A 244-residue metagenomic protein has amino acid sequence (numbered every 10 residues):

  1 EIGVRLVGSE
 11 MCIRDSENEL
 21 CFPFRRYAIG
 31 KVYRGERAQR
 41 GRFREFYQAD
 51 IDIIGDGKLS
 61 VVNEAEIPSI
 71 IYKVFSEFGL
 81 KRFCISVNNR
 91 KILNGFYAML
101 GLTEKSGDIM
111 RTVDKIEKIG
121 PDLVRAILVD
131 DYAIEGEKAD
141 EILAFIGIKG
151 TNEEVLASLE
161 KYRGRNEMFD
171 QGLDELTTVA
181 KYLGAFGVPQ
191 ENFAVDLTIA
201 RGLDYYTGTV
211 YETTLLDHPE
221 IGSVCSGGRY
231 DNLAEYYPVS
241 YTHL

Functional and structural regions predicted by a protein language model:
E1, R5, R25-A28: Short, conserved beta-strand segments within well-ordered enzyme catalytic domains that often line or immediately flank
I2-I13, H243: Single conserved hydrophobic/aromatic residue that forms the stacking wall/gate of nucleotide- or nucleobase-binding
R14-K81, K91, I127-L244: Positively charged, Gly/Ser-enriched RNA/tRNA-binding surfaces
I85-V87: Short internal beta-strands
N94-A98: A short acidic (Asp/Glu
M99-G101, T209: Short low-complexity, flexible loop/linker segments enriched in glycine and/or proline with clustered acidic
L102-D122, L215: Acidic, His- and aromatic-enriched active-site or binding-groove loops in soluble protein domains that engage sugars
